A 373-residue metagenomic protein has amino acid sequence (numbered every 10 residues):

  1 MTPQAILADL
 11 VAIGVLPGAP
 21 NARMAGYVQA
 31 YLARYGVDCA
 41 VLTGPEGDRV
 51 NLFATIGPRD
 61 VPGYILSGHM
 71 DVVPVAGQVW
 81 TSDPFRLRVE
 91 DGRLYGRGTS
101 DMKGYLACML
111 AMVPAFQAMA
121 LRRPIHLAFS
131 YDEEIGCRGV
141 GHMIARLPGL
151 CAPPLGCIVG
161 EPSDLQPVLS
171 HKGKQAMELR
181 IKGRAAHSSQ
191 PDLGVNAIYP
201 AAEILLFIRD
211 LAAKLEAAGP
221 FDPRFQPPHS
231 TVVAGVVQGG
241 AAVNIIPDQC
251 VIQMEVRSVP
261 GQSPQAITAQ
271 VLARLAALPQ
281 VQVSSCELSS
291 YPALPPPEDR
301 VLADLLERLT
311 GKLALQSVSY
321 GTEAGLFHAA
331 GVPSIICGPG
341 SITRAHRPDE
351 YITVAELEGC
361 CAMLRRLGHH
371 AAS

Functional and structural regions predicted by a protein language model:
M1-A76, Q249-Q253, T268-Q270, V354-E356: N-terminal helical capping/dimerization or prosegment-like subdomains of hydrolases acting on amide or phosphate bonds
A40, I65, H126-A128, S284: A structural signal for isolated positions on well-ordered beta-strands in alpha/beta enzyme cores
P45, L169, A176-S373: Metal-dependent amide/peptide-bond hydrolase catalytic core, centered on the "pita-bread" metallohydrolase fold
G63-H126: Active-site metal-coordination/substrate-binding segment of hydrolases, especially metallo-dependent peptidases
M70-D71, R93, A128-G136, P162-L165 (+2 more regions): Acidic, glycine-rich active-site loops and adjacent beta-strand->loop/helix elements that engage anionic groups
V75-V89, P154, L169-R180: Acidic-glycine-rich active-site phosphate/pyrophosphate-binding loop
E90-G92, M112-L127, L150-P153, I208-A218 (+3 more regions): Phosphate-handling active-site elements
M102-A176, A372: Acidic/histidine-rich catalytic neighborhood of metal-dependent amide-processing enzymes
